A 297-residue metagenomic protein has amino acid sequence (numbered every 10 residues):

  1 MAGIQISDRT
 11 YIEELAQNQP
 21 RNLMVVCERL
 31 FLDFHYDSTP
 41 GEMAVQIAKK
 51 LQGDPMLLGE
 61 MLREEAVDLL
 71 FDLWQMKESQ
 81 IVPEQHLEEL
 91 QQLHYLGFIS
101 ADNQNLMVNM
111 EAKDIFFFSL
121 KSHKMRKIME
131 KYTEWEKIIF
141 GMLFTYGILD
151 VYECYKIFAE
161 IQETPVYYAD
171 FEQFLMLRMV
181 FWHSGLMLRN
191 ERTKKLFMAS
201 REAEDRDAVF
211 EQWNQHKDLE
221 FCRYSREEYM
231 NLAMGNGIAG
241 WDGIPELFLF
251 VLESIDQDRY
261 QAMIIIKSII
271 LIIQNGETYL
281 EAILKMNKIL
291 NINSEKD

Functional and structural regions predicted by a protein language model:
M1-M110: Basic helix-extension-helix modules of the SAP/HeH family
N18, E64, M76-V82, F144-Y152 (+2 more regions): Short capping segments at the starts of secondary-structure elements
D37-Q52, F98-K127, L186-F210: Accessory beta->alpha helical hairpin/"wing" motif in late/C-terminal subdomains of nucleic-acid enzymes
M56-L58, E111-T145, E202-E227: Short, amphipathic alpha-helical interaction segments positioned at domain boundaries
E88-F98, I161-E191, Y279-E281, K285-D297: Charge-enriched amphipathic alpha-helical scaffolds
I138-L177: Non-catalytic interaction/regulatory modules that flank or connect domains
Y146-G147, V151-E160, I269-G276, K288-L290 (+1 more regions): Core of folded catalytic or high-affinity ligand/protein-binding domains in predominantly eukaryotic proteins
L186-L280: Long, charge-rich, low-complexity intrinsically disordered regions
